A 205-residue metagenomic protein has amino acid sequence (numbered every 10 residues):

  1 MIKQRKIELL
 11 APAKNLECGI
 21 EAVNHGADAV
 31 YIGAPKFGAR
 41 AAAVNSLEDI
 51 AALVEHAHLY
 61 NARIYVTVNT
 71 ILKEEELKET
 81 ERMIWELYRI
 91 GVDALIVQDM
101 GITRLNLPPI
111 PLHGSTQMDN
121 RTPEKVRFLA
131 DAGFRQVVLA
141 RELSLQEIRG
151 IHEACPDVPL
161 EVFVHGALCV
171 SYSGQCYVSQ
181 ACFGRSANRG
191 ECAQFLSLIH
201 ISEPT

Functional and structural regions predicted by a protein language model:
I2-A29: N-terminal basic/disordered segments at the start of proteins
L9-P12, V30-I32, I64-V68, L95-V97 (+3 more regions): Hydrophobic faces of well-ordered beta-strands that scaffold small-molecule active sites in alpha/beta enzyme cores
A22, D99, L129, V162: Conserved, mostly hydrophobic/aromatic
Y31-D49, V68-E75: Glycine-rich, proline-tolerant flexible connector loops at the mouths of alpha/beta enzymes
A41-A51, Q98-P108, E142-C155: Active-site-adjacent beta->alpha loops and helix N-cap segments on the catalytic face of soluble alpha/beta enzymes
H56, A62-F128: N-terminal active-site wall of soluble small-molecule enzyme domains
E124, E147, A154-L198: Conserved anion-binding
S197-T205: Residue-level detector of conserved catalytic or cofactor/ligand-binding positions in enzyme active sites
